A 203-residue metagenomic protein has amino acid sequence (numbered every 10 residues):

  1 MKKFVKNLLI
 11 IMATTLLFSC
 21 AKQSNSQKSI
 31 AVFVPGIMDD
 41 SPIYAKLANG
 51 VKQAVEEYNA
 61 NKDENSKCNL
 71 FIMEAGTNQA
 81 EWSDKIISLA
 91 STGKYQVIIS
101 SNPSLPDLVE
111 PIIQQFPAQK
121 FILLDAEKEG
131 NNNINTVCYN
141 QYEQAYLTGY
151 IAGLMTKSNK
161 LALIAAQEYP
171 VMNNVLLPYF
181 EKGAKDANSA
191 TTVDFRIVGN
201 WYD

Functional and structural regions predicted by a protein language model:
M1-L9: Bacterial N-terminal signal peptides that target proteins for export
I10-T14: Hydrophobic alpha-helical targeting segments used for export or membrane insertion
L16-S19: C-terminal motif of bacterial Sec signal peptides marking the signal peptidase cleavage site
A21-Q23: Bacterial signal peptide processing site
N25-D203: A residue-level marker of the well-folded mature domains of exported/periplasmic proteins
